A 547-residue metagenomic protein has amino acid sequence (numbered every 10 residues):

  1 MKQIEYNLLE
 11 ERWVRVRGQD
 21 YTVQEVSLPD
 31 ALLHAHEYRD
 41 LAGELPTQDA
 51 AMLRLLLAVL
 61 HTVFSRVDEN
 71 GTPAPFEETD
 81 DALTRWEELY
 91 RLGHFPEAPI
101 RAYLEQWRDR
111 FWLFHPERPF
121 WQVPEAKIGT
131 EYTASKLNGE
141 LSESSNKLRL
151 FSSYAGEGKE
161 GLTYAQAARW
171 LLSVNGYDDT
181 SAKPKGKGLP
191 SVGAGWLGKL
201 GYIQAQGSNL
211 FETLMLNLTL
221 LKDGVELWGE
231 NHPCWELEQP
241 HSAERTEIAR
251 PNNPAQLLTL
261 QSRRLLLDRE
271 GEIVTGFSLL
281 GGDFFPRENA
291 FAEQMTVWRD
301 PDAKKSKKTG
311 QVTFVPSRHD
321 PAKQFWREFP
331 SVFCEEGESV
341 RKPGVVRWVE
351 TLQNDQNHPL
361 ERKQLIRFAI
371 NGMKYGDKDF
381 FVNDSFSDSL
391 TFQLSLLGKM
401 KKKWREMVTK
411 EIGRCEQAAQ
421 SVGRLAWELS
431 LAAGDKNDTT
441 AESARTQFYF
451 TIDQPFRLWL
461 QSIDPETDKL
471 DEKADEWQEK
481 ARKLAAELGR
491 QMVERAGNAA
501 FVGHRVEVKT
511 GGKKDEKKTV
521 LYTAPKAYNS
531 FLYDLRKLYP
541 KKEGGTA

Functional and structural regions predicted by a protein language model:
M1-N146, S173-A547: Extended alpha-helical scaffolding segments
K159-L162, R264: The −1 position to Zn-ligating cysteines in a subset of zinc-ribbon hairpins
Y164-A167: Cys/His-coordinated zinc-binding microdomains
